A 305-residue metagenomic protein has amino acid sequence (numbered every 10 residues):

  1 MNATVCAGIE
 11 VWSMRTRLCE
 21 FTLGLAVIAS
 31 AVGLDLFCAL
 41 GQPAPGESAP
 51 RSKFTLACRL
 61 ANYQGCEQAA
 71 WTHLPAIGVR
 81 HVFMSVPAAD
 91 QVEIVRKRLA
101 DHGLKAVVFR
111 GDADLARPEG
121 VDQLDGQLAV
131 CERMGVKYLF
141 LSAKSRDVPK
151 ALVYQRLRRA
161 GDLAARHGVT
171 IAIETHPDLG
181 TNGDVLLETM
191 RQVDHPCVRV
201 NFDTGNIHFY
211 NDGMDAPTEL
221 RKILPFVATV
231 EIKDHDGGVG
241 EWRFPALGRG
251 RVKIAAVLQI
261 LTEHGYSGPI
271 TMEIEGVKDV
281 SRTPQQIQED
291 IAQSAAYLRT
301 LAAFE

Functional and structural regions predicted by a protein language model:
V5-A26: Bacterial N-terminal signal peptides that target proteins for export
F21, F37-L60, Q64-G78, A100 (+2 more regions): Histidine-acidic metal/acid-base catalytic patches
A29-A39: C-terminal segment of classical bacterial N-terminal signal peptides
F54-C66, R110-V121, R146-D147: Active-site mouth loops of central-metabolism enzymes
A57, W71-V92, A106-A113: N-terminal substrate-binding region of glycoside hydrolase catalytic domains
F83, V108, F140, A172 (+2 more regions): Conserved beta-strand positions in the central sheet of alpha/beta enzyme cores
P87-R98, D147-L157: Active-site-adjacent beta->alpha loops and helix N-cap segments on the catalytic face of soluble alpha/beta enzymes
D114-V200, F209: Active-site acidic/histidine proton-transfer and metal-coordination neighborhood in alpha/beta enzyme cores
